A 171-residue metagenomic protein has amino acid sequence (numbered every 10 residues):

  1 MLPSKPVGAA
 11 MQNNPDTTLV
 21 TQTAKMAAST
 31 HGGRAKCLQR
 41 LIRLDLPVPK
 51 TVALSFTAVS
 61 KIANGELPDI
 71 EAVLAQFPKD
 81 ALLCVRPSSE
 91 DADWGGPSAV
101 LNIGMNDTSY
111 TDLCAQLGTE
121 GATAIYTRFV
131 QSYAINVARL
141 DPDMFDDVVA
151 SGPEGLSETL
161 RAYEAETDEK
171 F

Functional and structural regions predicted by a protein language model:
L2-F171: Nucleotide/phosphate-binding sheet-loop regions of phosphoryl- and nucleotidyl-transfer enzymes
